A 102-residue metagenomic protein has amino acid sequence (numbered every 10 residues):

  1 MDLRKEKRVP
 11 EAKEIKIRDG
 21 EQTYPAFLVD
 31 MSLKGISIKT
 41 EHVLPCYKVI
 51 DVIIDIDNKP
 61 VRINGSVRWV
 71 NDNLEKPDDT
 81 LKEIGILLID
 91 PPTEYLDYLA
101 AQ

Functional and structural regions predicted by a protein language model:
M1-L33, E94-Q102: N-terminal helix initiation/capping motif
E6, K39-V43, N58: Short, surface-exposed secondary-structure edge patches
E11, Y24, I50, V61-I63 (+1 more regions): Hydrophobic core residues within well-ordered beta-strands of beta-rich domains
K13-I17, K48-V61: Short conserved beta-strand and strand-loop elements enriched in small hydrophobics with frequent Asp/Gly
A26-F27, I63-V70: Short beta-strand-centered aromatic/proline hotspots
S37-T40, D72-L88: Short, solvent-exposed secondary-structure boundary/capping segments
